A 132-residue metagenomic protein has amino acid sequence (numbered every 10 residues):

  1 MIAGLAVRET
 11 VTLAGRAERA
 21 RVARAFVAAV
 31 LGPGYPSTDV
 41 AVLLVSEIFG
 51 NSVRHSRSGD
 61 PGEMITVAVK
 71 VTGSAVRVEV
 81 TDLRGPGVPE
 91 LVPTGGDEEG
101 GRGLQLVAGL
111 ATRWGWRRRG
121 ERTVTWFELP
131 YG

Functional and structural regions predicted by a protein language model:
M1-T10, V53-G132: Conserved beta-strand-loop-beta-strand hairpin that lines the nucleotide-binding pocket of ATP/GTP-utilizing enzymes
T10-A20: STAS-typified acidic loop motif
V22-S46, G96: Conserved short strand/loop->alpha-helix "switch" segment adjacent to the catalytic nucleotide/phosphoryl-transfer site
V40-S58: Histidine-centered phosphotransfer motif of kinases
